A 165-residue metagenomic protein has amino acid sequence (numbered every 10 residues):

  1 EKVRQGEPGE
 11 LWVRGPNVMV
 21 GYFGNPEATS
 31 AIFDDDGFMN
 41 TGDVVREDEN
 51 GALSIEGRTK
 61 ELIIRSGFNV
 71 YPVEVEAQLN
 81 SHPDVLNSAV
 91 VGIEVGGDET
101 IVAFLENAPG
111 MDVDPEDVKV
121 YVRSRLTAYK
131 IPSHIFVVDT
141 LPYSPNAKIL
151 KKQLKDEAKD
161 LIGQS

Functional and structural regions predicted by a protein language model:
E1, P8, D36, E49-N50 (+2 more regions): Residue-level recognition of short loop/turn positions
E1-I32, V70: Conserved ATP/PPi-binding loop(s) of AMP-dependent carboxylate-activating enzymes
G15, V20-G21, V44-K130, T140 (+2 more regions): AMP-binding/adenylate-forming catalytic core of the ANL superfamily
G24, D34-D35, S81, D156: Phosphate-coordinating loops and pocket residues in cytosolic domains that bind phosphorylated ligands
I135-V138: General small-molecule cofactor/ligand-binding pocket signal
E157-S165: Acidic/polar alpha-helix N-cap and adjacent early helical turns within long charge-rich amphipathic helices/linkers
